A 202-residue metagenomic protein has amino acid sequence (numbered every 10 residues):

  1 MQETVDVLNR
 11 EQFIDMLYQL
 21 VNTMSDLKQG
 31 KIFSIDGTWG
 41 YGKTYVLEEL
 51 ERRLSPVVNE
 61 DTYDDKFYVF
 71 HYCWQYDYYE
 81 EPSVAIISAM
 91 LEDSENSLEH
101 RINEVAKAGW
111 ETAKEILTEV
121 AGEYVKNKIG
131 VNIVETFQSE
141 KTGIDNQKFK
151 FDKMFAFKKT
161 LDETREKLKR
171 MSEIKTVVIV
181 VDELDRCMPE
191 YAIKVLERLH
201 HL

Functional and structural regions predicted by a protein language model:
M1-E11: Charged, amphipathic alpha-helical linker segments immediately N-terminal to NTP-binding catalytic cores
E11-G30: Pre-Walker A adenine-sensing motif
Y18-V21, E51, I87, R165 (+1 more regions): Short, well-ordered alpha-helical packing segments
G30, D64-Y68, K175-T176: Short glycine-/polar-rich loops that comprise or flank the Walker A/P-loop and associated switch/sensor motifs
I32-D36, F70, V180: Short hydrophobic/aromatic beta-strand immediately N-terminal to the Walker A/P-loop
G37-W39, Q75-D77, E183-Y191: Short, flexible loop/turn elements at secondary-structure junctions
Y41, V46-R170: P-loop NTPase nucleotide-binding core
K150-L202: Conserved Walker B catalytic segment
